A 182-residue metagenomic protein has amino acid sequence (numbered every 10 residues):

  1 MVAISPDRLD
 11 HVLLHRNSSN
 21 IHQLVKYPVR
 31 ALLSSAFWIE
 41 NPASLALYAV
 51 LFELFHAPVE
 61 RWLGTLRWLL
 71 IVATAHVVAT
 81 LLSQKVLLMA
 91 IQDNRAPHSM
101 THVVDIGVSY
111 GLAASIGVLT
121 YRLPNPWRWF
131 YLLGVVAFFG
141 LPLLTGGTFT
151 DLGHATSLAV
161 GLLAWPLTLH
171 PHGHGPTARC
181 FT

Functional and structural regions predicted by a protein language model:
M1-V2, H76-K85, L133-G147: Aromatic-anchored segments of alpha-helical transmembrane domains
A3-T65: N-terminal TM1-TM2 helical hairpin plus the immediately adjacent luminal interfacial "cap"
A31, A49-A57, L112-V118, L133-L143: Hydrophobic, membrane-inserted alpha-helices
E60-W68, V118-F130: Membrane-helix interface "capping/anchor" motifs
T65-R95: Hydrophobic alpha-helical transmembrane segments of integral membrane proteins
H98-L119, G153: Membrane-interface micro-motifs in multi-pass membrane enzymes
G146-G161: Loop-to-transmembrane alpha-helix initiation sites
G173-T182: Short, highly charged, low-complexity non-transmembrane loops/tails of multi-pass membrane proteins
